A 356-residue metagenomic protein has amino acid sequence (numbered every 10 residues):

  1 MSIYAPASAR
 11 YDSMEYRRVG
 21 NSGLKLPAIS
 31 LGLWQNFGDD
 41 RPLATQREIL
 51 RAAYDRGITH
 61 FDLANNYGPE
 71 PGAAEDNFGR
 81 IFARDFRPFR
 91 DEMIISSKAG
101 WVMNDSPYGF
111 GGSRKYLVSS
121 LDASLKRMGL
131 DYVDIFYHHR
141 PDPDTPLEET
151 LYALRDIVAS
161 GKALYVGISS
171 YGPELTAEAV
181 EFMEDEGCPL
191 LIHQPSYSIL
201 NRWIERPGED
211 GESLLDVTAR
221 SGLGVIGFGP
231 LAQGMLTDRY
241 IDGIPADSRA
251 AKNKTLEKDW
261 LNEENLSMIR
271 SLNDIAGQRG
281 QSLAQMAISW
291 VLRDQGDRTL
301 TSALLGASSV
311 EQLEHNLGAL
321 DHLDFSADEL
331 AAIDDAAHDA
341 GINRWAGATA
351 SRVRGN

Functional and structural regions predicted by a protein language model:
M1-M93: N-terminal binding-site loop/beta-alpha segment at the start of enzyme catalytic domains that lines or forms
S2-S13, T145-D335, A340, V353-N356: Beta/alpha (TIM)-barrel catalytic core signal, keyed to glycine-rich beta->alpha loops juxtaposed to Asp/Glu that bind
G20-G38, S96-G109, Y132, Y137: N-terminal small/glycine-rich loop or linker at the start of catalytic domains across soluble metabolic enzymes
L31, L63, S97, I135-H138 (+4 more regions): Conserved beta-strand positions
F37-L43, N66-A74, D142-P146, P173-T176 (+1 more regions): Acidic-and-aromatic substrate-binding clefts and catalytic sites of carbohydrate-active enzymes
D40-Y54, G112-M128, T176-V180: Short, acidic/polar
R41-T45, A73, N77, Y108-Y116 (+3 more regions): Alpha-helix N-cap and loop-to-helix initiation/capping positions
L125-P146: Active-site groove signature of glycoside hydrolases
